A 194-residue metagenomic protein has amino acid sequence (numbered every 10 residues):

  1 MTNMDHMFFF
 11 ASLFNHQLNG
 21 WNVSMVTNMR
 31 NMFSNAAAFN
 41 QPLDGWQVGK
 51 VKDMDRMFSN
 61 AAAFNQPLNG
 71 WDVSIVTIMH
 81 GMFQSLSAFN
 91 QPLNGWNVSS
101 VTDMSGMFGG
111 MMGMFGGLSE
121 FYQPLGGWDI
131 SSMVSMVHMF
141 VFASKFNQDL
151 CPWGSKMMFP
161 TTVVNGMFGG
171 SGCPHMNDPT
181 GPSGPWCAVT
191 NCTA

Functional and structural regions predicted by a protein language model:
M1-A194: Negatively charged
